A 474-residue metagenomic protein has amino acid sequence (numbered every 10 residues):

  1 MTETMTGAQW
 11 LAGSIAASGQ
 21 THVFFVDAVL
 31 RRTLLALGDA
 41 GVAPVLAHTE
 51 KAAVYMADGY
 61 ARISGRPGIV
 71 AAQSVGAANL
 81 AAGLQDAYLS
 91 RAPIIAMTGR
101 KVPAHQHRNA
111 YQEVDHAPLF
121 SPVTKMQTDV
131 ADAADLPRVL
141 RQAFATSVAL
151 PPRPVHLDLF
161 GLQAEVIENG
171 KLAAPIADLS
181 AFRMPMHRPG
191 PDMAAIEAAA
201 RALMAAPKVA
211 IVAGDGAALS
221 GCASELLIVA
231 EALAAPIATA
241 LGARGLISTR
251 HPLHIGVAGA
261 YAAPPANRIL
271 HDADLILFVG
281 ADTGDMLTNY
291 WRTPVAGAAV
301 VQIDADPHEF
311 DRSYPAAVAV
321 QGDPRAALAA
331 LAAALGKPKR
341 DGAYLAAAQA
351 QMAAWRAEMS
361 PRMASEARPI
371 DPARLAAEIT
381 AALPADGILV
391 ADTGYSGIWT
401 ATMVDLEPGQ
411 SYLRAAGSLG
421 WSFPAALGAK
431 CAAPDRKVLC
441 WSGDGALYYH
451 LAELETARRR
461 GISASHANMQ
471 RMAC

Functional and structural regions predicted by a protein language model:
M1-E3, A134, L179, G297-T393: Phosphate/pyrophosphate-binding active-site segments
T4-Q85, L89-S90: N-terminal cofactor/phosphate-binding cores enriched in small/glycine residues, especially glycine-rich loops such as
A8-A12, A16-G19, F24-A36, A40 (+2 more regions): Active-site diphosphate/adenylate-binding microenvironment
A17, G38-D39, M56-G65, A81-I94 (+7 more regions): Alpha-helix C-terminal capping segments
G19-H22, R62-T98, S121-P175, A199-A202 (+7 more regions): Structural signature of the thiamine diphosphate
V26-A28, V45-Y55, V70-G76, A131-D132 (+4 more regions): Active-site nucleophile and cofactor-binding loops and adjacent substrate-binding regions of central metabolic enzymes
A36, H105-Q112, D272, D311-S313 (+3 more regions): Thiamine diphosphate
T49, R62, D215-V301, E407-D435 (+1 more regions): Glycine-rich, anion-gripping cofactor-binding loops and their flanking helix/strand elements in enzyme active sites
